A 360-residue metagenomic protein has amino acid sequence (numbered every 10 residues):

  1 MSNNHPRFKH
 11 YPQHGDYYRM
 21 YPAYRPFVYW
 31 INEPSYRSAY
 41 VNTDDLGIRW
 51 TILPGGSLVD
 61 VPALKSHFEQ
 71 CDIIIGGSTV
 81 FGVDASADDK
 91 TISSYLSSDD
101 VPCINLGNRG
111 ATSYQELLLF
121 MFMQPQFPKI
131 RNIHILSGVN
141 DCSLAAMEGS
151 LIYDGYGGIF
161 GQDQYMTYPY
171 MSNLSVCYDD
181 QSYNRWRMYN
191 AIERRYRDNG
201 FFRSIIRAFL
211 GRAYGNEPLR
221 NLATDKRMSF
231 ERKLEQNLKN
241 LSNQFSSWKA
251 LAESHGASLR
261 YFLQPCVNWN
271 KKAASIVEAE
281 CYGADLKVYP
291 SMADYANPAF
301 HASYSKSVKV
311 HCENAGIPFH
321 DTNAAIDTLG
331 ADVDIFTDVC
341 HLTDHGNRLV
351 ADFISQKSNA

Functional and structural regions predicted by a protein language model:
M1-C71, S86, Q126-K129, A146: N-terminal secretory targeting modules
H5-Y18, Y114-D225, Q264-N268: Interaction-surface signature
S38, L241, K309-D321, I335-A360: Histidine-centered active-site loop/cap adjacent to the catalytic His in serine esterases/O-acetyl transfer systems
T51-R109, S113-H134, L342: Serine-esterase "nucleophile elbow" of acetyl-processing enzymes
F81-D84, T112-Y114, D141-A146, V267-A273 (+1 more regions): Short catalytic/ligand-binding loop motif for oxyanion handling, primarily in non-cytosolic enzymes, centered on
S94, L118-M121, N243-S246, A250 (+4 more regions): Solvent-exposed, polar/charged alpha-helical surfaces in well-ordered, non-transmembrane soluble domains, broadly
I133-S137, S204-D327: Conserved, well-ordered alpha-helix/loop/beta-strand core segments that scaffold catalytic motifs
